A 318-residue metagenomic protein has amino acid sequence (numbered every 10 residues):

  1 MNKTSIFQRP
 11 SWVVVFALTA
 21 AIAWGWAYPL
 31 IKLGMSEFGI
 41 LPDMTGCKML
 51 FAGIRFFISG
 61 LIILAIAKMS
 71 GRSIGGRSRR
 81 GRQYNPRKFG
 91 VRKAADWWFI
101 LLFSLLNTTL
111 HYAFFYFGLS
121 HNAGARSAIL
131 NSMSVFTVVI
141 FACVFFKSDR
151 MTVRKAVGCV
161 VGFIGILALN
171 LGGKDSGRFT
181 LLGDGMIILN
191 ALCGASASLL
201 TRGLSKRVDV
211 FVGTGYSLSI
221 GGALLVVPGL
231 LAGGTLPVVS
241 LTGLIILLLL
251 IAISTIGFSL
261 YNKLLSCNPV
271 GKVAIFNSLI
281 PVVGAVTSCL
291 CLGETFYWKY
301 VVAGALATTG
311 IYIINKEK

Functional and structural regions predicted by a protein language model:
M1-G53, G177-G203: Glycine-/small-residue-enriched transmembrane alpha-helix faces in small-molecule transporters and effluxers
R9-V14, M44-M49, R92-W97, L171-C193 (+2 more regions): Juxtamembrane helix-entry segments on the extracytoplasmic side of multipass membrane proteins
A27, S70-S127, N131, A168 (+1 more regions): Specific transmembrane alpha-helical segments of multi-pass solute transporters/efflux pumps, especially DMT/EamA
G34, F51, G118, V144-K147 (+6 more regions): Hydrophobic/aromatic residues within transmembrane alpha-helices of multi-pass small-molecule transporters
L41-T109, T137-F141, C193-L200, T214-A232 (+1 more regions): Transmembrane alpha-helices of multi-pass small-molecule transport proteins
I54, T108, Y112, R126-M133 (+2 more regions): Helix-helix packing/entry segments at the starts of transmembrane helices
I63, I140-F141, V153-G172, L225 (+3 more regions): Hydrophobic transmembrane alpha-helices of multi-pass small-molecule transport proteins
A128-N131, K147-A168, G177-D184, S240-L241 (+1 more regions): Loop-to-transmembrane alpha-helix entry segments
